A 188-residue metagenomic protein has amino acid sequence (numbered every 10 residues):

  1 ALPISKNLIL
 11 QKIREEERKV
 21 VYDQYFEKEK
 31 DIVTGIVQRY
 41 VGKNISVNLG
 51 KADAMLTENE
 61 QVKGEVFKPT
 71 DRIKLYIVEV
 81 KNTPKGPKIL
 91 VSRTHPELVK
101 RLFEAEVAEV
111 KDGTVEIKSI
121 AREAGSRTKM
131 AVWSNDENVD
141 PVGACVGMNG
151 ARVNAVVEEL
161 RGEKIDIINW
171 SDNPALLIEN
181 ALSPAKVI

Functional and structural regions predicted by a protein language model:
A1-I188: RNA-contacting regions in translation and RNA-metabolism proteins, encompassing KH/S1 modules where present
